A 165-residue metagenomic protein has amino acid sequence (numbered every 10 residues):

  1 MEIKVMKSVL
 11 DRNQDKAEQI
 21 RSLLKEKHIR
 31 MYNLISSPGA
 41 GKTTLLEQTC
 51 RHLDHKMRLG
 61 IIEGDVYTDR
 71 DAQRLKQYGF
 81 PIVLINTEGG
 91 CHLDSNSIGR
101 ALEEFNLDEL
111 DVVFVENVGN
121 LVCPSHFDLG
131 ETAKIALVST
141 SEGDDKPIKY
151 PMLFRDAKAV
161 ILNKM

Functional and structural regions predicted by a protein language model:
I3-S22, E26-I35, A40, T49-T132 (+1 more regions): Nucleotide-state-sensitive switch-loop elements of NTP-binding domains
L45: Hydrophobic positions on the alpha1 helix immediately C-terminal to the Walker A/P-loop
G60, I135-L137, F154-M165: Conserved beta-strand/loop subsegment of P-loop NTPase cores
L129-G130, M152-D156: Short, conserved loop/helix-junction motifs that constitute active-site signature segments in enzyme catalytic cores
K146-Y150: Conserved SF2 helicase motif VI
